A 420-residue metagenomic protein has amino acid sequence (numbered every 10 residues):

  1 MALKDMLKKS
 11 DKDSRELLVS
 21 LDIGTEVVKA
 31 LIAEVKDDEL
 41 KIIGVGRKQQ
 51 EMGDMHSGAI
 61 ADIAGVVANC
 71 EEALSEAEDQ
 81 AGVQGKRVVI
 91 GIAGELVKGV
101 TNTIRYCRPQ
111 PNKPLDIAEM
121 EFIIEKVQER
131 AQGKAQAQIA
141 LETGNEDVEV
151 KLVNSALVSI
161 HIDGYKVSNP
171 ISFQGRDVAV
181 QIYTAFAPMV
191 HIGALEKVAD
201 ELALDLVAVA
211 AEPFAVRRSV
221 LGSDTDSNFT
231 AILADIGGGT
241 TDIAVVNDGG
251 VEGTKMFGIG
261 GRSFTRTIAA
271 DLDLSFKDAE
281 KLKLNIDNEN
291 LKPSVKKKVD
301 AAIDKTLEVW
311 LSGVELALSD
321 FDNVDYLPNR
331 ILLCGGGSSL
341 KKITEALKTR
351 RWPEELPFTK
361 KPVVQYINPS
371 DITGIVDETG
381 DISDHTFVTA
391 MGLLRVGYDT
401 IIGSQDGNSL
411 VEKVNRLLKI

Functional and structural regions predicted by a protein language model:
M1-V27, L31-V88, I92-A231, E252 (+5 more regions): Nucleotide/phosphate-binding catalytic cleft detector across ATP-hydrolyzing and phosphate-transferring enzymes
E26, Y326-W352: Glycine-rich phosphate-binding loops at beta-strand->alpha-helix junctions
I90-E95, I331-S339, I367-P369: Glycine-rich beta-strand-to-loop/alpha-helix junction loops that act as flexible
K113-E121, R350-V388: Conserved phosphate-binding/catalytic loops in two-lobed NTP-binding clefts
F214-E289: Acidic, glycine-rich loop-and-beta core segments that form the ion-binding/anion-interacting portion of active sites
G237, T306-L318: A general structural motif
V245-N247, K255-M256, L318, D322 (+2 more regions): Active-site proximal loops enriched in glycine and acidic residues that flank catalytic Cys/His/Asp and coordinate
F264, S339, T386-G392: Catalytic-loop motifs flanking and including active-site residues across diverse enzymes
